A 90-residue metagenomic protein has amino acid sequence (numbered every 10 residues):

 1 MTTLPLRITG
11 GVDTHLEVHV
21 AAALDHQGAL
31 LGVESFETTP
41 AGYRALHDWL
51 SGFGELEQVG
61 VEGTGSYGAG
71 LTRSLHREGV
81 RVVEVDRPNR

Functional and structural regions predicted by a protein language model:
M1-R90: Phosphate- and other anionic-substrate recognition elements at nucleic-acid/protein interfaces
